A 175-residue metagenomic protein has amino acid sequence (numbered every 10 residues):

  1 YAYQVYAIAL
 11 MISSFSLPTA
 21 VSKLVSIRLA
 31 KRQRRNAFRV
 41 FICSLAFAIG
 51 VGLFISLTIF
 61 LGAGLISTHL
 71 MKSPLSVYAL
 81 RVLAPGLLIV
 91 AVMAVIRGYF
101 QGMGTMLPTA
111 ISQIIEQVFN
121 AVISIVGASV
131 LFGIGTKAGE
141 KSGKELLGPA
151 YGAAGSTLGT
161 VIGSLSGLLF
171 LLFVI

Functional and structural regions predicted by a protein language model:
Y1-I8, P74-L75, P149-A154: Interfacial/gating helices of multi-pass transporter permease domains
A2-V25, I55, P85-V92: Small-residue-rich midsections of specific transmembrane alpha-helices
I12-A46, G102-L107: Transmembrane-helix boundary and interhelical linker motifs in polytopic inner-membrane proteins
S44-S56: Selective transmembrane-helix segments that form parts of the transport pathway or gating/packing helices in multipass
F54-P74: Short membrane-interface helical motifs at transmembrane helix boundaries in multi-pass membrane transporters
L61, K72-I96: Alpha-helical transmembrane segments of multi-pass membrane proteins
V90-S112: Membrane-interface junctions at transmembrane-helix termini in multi-pass inner-membrane proteins
S112-V126, V130-V174: Hydrophobic alpha-helical transmembrane segments
